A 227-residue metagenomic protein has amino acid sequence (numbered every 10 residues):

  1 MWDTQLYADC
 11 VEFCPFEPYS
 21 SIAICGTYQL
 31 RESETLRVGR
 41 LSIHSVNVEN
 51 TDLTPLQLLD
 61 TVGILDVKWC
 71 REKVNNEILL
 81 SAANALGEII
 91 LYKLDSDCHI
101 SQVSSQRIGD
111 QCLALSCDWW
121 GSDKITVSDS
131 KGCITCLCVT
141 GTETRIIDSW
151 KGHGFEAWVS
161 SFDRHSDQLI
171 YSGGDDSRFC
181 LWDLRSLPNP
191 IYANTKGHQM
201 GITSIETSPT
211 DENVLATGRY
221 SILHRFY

Functional and structural regions predicted by a protein language model:
M1-T4, E12, F16-L59, I89-S101: Beta-propeller domains
Y7, R37, G63, L113 (+2 more regions): Beta-rich catalytic cores
Y19-S20, N75-E77, G121-S122: Short, solvent-exposed coil/turn segments at beta-strand boundaries
I22-T27, L79-A82, T126: Short beta-strand elements that form the blades of beta-propeller/WD-repeat-like and other beta-sheet-rich scaffold
L36-V38, V62-I64, N75, N84-I89 (+1 more regions): Short connector loops at helix/strand junctions that flank enzyme active sites, especially segments positioning acidic
H44-D52, K73, L86-C112, W120-I202 (+2 more regions): Per-blade loop-tip surfaces of WD-repeat and WD-like beta-propellers in eukaryotic adaptors/scaffolds
N50-L80: Blade-loop segments of beta-propeller domains
